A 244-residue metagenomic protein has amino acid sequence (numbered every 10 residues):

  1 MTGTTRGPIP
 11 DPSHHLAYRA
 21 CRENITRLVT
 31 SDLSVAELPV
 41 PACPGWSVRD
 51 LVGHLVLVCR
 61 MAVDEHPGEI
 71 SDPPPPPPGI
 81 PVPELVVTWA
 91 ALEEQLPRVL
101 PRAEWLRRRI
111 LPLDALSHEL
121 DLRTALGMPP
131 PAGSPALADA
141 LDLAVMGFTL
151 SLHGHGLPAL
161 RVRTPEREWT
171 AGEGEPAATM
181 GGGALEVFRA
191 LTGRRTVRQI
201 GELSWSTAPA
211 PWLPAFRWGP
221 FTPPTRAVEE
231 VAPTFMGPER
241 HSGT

Functional and structural regions predicted by a protein language model:
T2-H14, D32-V40, P44, P67-D72 (+1 more regions): Structured surface interface patches that mediate subunit assembly and partner/cofactor docking
G7-P10, H14-Y18, P81, L85: Residue-level preference for long, well-ordered alpha-helices that form the structural scaffold of enzyme catalytic
C21-L28, V58-M61, T88, L92-Q95: Amphipathic, well-ordered alpha-helical segments in soluble domains
S47-V48, P81, G183: Short, structural beta-strand-to-alpha-helix junction motif
V48-P74: Conserved alpha-helical segments that form or flank metal/cofactor-binding pockets of metalloenzymes
P75-L92, V99, E104: A short, structured beta-strand-centered segment in the mid-to-C-terminal lobe of catalytic cores from group-transfer
V86-E93, P97, R109-E119: A short mid-domain helix/strand-loop element embedded in enzyme catalytic domains that forms or borders the active-site
